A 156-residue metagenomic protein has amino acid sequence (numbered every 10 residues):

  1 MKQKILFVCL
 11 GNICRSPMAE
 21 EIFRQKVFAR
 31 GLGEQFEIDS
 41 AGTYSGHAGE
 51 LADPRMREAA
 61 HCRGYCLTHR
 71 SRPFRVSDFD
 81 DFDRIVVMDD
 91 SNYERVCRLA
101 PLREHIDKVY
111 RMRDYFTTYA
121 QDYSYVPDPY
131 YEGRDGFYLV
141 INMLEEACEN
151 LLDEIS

Functional and structural regions predicted by a protein language model:
M1-D81, D153-S156: Conserved active-site segments centered on acidic
S16, D89-D90: Helix N-cap/beta->alpha junction signal
R84, D90-S156: Phosphate-binding/catalytic loops
